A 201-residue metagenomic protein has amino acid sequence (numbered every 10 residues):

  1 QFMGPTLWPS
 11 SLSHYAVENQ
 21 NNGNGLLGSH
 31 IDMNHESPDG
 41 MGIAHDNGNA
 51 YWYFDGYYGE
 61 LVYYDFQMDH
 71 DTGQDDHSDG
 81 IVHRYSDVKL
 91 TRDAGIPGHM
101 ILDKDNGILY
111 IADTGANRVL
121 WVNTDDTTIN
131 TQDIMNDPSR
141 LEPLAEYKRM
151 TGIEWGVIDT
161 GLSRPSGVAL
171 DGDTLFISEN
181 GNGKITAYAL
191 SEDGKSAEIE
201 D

Functional and structural regions predicted by a protein language model:
Q1, S29-A50, S86-G107, E146-T174 (+1 more regions): Beta-rich, blade/repeat-based domains predominating in secreted/periplasmic proteins but also intracellular
F2-G4, A16: A domain-level signal for the mature, folded cores of soluble proteins
P5-L7, G59-Y63, N117-L120, G183-T186: Structural signal for beta-propeller blades
P9-N22, Y64-H77, W121-L144, A187-S196: Short loop/turn segments immediately following beta-strands, especially the blade-tip and inter-blade linker loops
L12, G48, D55-Y58, F66 (+4 more regions): Short loop/turn segments immediately following the C-termini of beta-strands
G25, G152, S196-A197: Residue-level signal for glycine
N106, G115-D126: Beta-propeller domains
S163-E200: Ankyrin-repeat and related helical/solenoid repeat scaffolds used for protein-protein interactions
